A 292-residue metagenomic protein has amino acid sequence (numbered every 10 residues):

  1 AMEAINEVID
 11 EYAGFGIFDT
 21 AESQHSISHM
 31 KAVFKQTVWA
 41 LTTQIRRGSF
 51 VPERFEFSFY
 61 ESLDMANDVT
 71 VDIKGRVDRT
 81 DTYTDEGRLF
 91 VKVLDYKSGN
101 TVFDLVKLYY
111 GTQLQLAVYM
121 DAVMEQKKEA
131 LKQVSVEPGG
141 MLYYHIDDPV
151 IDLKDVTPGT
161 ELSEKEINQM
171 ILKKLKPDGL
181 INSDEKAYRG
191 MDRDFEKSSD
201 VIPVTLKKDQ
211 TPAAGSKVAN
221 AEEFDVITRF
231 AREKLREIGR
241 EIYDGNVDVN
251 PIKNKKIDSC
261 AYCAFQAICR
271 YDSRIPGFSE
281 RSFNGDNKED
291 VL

Functional and structural regions predicted by a protein language model:
A1-L292: Structural signature of nuclease core domains in nucleic-acid processing machines
